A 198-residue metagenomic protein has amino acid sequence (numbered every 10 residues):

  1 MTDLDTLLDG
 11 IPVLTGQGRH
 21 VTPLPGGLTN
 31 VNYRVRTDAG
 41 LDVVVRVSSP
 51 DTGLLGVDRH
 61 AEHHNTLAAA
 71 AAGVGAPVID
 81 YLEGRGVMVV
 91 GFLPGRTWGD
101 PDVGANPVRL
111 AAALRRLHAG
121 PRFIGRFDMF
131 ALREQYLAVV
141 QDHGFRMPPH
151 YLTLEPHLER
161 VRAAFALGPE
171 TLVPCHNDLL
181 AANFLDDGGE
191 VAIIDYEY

Functional and structural regions predicted by a protein language model:
M1-T22: Juxta-kinase regulatory segment immediately upstream of eukaryotic protein kinase catalytic domains
T22-L24, C175: Short Gly/Pro-enriched turn/cap motifs at secondary-structure boundaries
L24-A131, L137-T153, A164, P169: ATP-binding pocket architecture of kinase catalytic cores
H157-R160: Short proline/glycine- and basic residue-enriched helix-capping loop/turn segments at helix->loop/beta transitions
P174, A192-D195: Pre-DFG segment of protein kinase catalytic domains
P174-H176, A181: Catalytic-loop of the protein kinase fold
